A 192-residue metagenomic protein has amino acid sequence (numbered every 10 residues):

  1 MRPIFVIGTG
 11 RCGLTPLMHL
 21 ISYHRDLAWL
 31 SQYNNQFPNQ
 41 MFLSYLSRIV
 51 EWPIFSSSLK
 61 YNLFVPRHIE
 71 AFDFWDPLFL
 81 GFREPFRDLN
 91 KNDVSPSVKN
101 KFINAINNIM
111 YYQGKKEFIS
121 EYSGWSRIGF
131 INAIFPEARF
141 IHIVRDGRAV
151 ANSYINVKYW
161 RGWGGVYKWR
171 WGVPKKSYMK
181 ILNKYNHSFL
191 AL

Functional and structural regions predicted by a protein language model:
M1-P3: Extreme N-terminal, non-catalytic leader segments that precede Walker-type/kinase nucleotide-binding cores
I7-G8: The Walker A (P-loop) glycine that initiates the GxxxxGKT/S ATP-binding motif of P-loop NTPases
R11-C12: ATP-binding Walker
T15-D26: A conserved segment at the C-terminal end of the G1
H19, G129-F130: Active-site phosphate/pyrophosphate- and oxyanion-stabilizing loops and adjacent acidic/basic residues in soluble
Q32-I119, V166-F189: PAPS-dependent sulfation machinery
Y45-R48, V157-R161: Short, hinge-like loop/turn segments at secondary-structure boundaries
E121-Y122, I131-N156: Conserved phosphate-donor/acceptor-positioning beta-strand/loop module used by diverse small-molecule
